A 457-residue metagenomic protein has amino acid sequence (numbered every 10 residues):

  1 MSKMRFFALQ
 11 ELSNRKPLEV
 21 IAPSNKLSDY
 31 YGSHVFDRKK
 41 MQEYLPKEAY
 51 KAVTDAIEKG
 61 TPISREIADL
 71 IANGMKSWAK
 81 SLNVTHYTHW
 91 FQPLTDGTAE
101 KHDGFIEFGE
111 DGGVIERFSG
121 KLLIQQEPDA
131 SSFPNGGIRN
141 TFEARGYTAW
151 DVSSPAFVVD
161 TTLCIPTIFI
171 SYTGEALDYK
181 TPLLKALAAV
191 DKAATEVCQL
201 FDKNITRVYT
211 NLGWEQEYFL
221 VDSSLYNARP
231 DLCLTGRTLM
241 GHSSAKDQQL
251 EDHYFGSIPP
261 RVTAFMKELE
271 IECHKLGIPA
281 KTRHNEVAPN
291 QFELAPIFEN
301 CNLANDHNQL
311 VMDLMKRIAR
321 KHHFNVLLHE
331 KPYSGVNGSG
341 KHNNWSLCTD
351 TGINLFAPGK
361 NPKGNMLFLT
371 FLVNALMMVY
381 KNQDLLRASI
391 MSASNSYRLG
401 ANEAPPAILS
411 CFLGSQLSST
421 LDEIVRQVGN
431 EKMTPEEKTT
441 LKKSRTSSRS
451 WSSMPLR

Functional and structural regions predicted by a protein language model:
M4-F7, S13-G120, I124-N140: Histidine/acidic residue-rich metal-binding segments in metalloenzymes
A144-L328, Y333-N343, L347-R457: Glycine-rich, acidic/polar active-site loops that bind/position phosphate-bearing ligands
